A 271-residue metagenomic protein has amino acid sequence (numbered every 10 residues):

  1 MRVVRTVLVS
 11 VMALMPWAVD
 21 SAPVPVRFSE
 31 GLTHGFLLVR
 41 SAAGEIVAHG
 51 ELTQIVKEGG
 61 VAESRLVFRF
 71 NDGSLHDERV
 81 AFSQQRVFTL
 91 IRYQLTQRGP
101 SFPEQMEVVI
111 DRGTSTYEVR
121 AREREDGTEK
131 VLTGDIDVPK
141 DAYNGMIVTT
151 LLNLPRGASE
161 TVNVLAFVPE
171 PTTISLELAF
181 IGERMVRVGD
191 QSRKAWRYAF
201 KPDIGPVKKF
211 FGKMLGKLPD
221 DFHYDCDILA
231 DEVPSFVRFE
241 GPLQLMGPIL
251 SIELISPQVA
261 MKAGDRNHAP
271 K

Functional and structural regions predicted by a protein language model:
M1-R5: Positively charged n-region of N-terminal signal peptides that target proteins for export
T6-M15: Bacterial N-terminal signal peptides
L14-P23: Bacterial Sec-dependent signal peptides at the C-terminal "C-region" and cleavage site
A22-T114, E160-K271: Acidic, serine/threonine-rich low-complexity disordered tracts
R120-V162: Surface-exposed beta-loop interaction hotspot
